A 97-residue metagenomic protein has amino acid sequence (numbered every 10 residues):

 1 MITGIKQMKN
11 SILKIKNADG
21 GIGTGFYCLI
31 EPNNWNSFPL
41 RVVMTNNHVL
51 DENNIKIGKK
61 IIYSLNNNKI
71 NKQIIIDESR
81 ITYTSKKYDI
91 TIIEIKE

Functional and structural regions predicted by a protein language model:
M1-K14: Small beta-barrel nucleic-acid-binding modules, principally OB-folds
K9, K16-I22, S37-L40, M44 (+1 more regions): Serine endopeptidase catalytic core focused on the charge-relay Asp
G23-Y27: Short beta-strand scaffold segments in enzyme catalytic cores
C28, L50-D51: Generic, ordered loop/turn and secondary-structure boundary motif
C28-I30, T84: Short beta-strand micro-motifs enriched in acidic
P32-W35: Structural signature of eukaryotic scaffold interfaces centered on beta-propeller domains
